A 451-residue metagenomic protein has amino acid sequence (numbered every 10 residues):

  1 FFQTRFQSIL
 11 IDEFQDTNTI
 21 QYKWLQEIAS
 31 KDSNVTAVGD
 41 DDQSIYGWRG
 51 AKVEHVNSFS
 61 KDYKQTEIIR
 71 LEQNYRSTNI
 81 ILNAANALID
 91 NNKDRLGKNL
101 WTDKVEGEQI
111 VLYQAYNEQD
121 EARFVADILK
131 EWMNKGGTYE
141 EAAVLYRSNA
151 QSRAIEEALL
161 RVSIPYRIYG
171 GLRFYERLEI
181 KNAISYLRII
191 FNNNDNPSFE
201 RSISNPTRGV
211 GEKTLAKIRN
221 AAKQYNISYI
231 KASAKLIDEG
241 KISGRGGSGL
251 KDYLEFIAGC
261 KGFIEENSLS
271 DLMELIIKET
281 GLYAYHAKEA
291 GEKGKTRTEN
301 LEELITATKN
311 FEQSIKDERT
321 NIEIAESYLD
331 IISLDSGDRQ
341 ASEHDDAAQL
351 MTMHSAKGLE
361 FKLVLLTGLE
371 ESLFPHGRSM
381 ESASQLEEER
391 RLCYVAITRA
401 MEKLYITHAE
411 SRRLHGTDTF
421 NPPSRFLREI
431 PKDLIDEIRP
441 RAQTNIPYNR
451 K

Functional and structural regions predicted by a protein language model:
F1-S58, Q73-S77, I276: Conserved helicase NTPase motor core
T17, E27-K31, S60-K64, D103-V105 (+4 more regions): Conserved catalytic network of the ASCE P-loop NTPase/AAA+ motor domain
W24-E27, H55-D62, I80-L88, I128 (+6 more regions): Alpha-helical scaffold elements adjacent to nucleotide-binding pockets in ATP/GTP-utilizing enzyme cores
G39-D42, W48-V53, Q73-Y75, A85-N86 (+5 more regions): A short beta-strand-to-loop transition that corresponds to the Sensor-1 phosphate-sensing loop of AAA+ P-loop ATPases
D42-G47, R76-S77, I168-F191, I203: Short alpha-helix plus adjacent loop in nuclease-associated cores
K64-E67, E72-P165, R188-N192, Q224 (+3 more regions): Helicase P-loop NTPase motor core
T138, S152-I164, R177, I184-E437: Conserved helicase C-terminal RecA-like lobe
K432-K451: Acidic, low-complexity intrinsically disordered tails
